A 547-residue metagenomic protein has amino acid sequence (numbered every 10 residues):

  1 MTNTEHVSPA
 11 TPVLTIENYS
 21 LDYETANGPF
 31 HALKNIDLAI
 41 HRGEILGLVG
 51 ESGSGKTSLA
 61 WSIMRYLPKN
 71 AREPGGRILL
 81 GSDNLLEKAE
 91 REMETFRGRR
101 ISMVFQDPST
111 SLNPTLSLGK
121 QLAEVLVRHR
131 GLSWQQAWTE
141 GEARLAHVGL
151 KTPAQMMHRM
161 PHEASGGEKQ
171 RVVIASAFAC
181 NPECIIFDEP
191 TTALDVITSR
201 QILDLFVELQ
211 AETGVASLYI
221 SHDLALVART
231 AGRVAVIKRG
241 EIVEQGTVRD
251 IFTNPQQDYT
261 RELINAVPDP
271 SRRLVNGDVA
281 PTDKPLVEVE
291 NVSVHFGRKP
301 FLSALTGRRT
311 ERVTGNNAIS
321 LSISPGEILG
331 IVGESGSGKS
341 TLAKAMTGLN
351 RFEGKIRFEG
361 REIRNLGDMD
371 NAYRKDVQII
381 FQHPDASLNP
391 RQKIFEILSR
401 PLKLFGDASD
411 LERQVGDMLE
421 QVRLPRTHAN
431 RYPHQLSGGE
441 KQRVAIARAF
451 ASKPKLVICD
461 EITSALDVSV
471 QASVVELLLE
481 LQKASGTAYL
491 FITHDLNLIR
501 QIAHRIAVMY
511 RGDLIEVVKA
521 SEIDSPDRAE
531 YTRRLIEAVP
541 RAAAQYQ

Functional and structural regions predicted by a protein language model:
R72-N84, G354-N365, Y373: Conserved ABC transporter NBD signature motif
N84, Q136-Q155, D410-T427, I536-E537: Conserved ABC ATPase "signature" region
L85-S102, K120, R128, R249-P255 (+6 more regions): ABC ATPase NBD coupling module
G98, H162, C180, S452: Conserved signature/switch motifs of ABC ATPase nucleotide-binding domains
R159-A164, E168, Y432-L436, E440: Conserved ABC ATPase signature
I242-G246, N254, V517-V518: ABC ATPase "signature
